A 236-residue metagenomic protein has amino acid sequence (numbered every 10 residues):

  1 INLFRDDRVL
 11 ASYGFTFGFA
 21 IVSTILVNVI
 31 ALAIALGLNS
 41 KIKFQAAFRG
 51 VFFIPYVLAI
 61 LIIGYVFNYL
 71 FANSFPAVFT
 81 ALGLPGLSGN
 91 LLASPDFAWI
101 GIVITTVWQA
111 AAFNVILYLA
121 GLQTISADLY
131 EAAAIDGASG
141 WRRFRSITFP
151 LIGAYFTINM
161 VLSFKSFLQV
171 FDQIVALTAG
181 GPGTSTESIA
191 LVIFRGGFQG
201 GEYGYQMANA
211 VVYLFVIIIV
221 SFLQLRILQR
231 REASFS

Functional and structural regions predicted by a protein language model:
I1-S236: A structural signal for multi-pass alpha-helical bundles of membrane permease subunits that mediate small-molecule
